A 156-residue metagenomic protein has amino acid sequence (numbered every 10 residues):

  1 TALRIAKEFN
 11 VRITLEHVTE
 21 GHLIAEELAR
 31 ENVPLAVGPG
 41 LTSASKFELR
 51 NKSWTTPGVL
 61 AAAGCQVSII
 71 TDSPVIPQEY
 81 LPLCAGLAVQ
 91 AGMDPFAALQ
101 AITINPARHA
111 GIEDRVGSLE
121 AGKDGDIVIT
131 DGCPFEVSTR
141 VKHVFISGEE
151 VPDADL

Functional and structural regions predicted by a protein language model:
T1, L23-E27: Phosphate- and divalent-cation-binding pockets in alpha/beta enzyme and binding domains that engage nucleotide-derived
T1-N10: Conserved, well-ordered alpha-helix/loop/beta-strand core segments that scaffold catalytic motifs
L3-R4, L15-V18, R140-H143: Composition- and surface-driven signal marking solvent-exposed, interaction-prone regions in large proteins
E8, E26-A29, P34-T130, T139: His/Asp/Glu-enriched, well-ordered alpha-helical/loop segment that forms or immediately abuts the divalent-metal
R12-G21, G40, A44-S45: Catalytic beta/alpha-barrel core
E20, I76, E136: Glycine-/small-residue-rich active-site loops that bind phosphorylated ligands and cofactors
E120-L156: C-terminal cap of metal-dependent C-N hydrolases
